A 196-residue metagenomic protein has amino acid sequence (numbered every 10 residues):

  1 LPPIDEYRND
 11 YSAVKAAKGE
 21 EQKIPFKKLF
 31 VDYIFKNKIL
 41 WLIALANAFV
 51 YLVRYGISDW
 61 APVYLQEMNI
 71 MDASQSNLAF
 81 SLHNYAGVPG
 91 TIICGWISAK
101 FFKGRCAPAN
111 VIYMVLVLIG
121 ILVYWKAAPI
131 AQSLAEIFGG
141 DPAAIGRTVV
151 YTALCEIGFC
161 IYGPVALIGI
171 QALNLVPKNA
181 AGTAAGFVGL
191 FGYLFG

Functional and structural regions predicted by a protein language model:
P3-L42: Juxtamembrane intracellular "pre-TM" segments in multi-pass secondary transporters
F35-I92, V165, G196: Extracytoplasmic gate region of multi-pass secondary transporters
L40, C106, A180-G182: Cytoplasm-facing, short amphipathic helices at loop-to-helix transitions on the intracellular side of 12-TM secondary
N47, Y51, L154-F159: Helical-face signature of the major facilitator-like transporter fold
A99-M114: Cytoplasmic membrane-interface "Motif A"-like loop-to-helix N-cap segments of 12-TM Major Facilitator Superfamily
V115-P142: C-terminal ends and interior cores of transmembrane alpha-helices in multi-pass membrane transporters/permeases
Y162-P177: Intracellular juxtamembrane helix-capping segments at the cytosolic ends of symmetry-related transmembrane helices
K178-G196: A late C-terminal transmembrane helix in Major Facilitator Superfamily
